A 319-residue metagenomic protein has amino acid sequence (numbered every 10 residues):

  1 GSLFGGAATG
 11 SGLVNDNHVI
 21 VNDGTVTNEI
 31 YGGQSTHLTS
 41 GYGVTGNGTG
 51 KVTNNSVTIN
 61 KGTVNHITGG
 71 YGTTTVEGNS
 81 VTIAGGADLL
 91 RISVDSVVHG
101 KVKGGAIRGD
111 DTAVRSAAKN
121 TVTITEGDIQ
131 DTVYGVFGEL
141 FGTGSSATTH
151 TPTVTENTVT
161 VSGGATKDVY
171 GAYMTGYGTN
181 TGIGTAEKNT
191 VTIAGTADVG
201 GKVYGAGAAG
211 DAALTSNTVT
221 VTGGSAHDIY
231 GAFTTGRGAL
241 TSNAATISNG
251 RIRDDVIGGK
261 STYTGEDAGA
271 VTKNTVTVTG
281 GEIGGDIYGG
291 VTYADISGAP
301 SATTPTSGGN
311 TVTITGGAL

Functional and structural regions predicted by a protein language model:
G1-S2, G6-E29, Q34-H66, Y71-D168 (+5 more regions): Surface-exposed loop/turn motifs in large extracellular/passenger domains
